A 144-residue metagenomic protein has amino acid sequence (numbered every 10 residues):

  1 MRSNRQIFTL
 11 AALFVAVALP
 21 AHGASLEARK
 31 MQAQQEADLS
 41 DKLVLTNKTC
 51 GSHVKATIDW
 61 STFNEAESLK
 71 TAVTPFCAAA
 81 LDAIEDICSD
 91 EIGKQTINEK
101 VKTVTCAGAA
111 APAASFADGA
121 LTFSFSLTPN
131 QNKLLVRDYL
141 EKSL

Functional and structural regions predicted by a protein language model:
M1-T9: Bacterial N-terminal signal peptides that target proteins for export
T9-A18: Bacterial N-terminal signal peptides
P20-G23: Boundary at the C-terminal end of the N-terminal hydrophobic targeting segment
S25-K42: Short N-terminal segments immediately surrounding and downstream of signal-peptide cleavage
K42-E65, D118, T128, L140: Extracellular distal adhesion/interaction modules in secreted or cell-surface proteins
T62-P129: Auxiliary, metal-adjacent structural segments of Zn-dependent hydrolase domains
N130-L144: Active-site recognition of the HExxH zinc-binding catalytic motif
